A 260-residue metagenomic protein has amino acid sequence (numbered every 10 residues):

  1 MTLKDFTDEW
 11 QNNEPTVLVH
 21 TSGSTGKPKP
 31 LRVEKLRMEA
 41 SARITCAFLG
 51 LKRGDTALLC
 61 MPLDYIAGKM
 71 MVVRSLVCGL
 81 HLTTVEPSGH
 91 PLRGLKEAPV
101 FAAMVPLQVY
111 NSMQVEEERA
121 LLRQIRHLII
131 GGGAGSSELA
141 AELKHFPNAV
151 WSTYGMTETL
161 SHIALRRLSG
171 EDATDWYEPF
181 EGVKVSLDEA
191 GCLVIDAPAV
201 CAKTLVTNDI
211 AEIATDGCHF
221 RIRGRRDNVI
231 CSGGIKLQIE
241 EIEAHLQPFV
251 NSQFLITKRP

Functional and structural regions predicted by a protein language model:
L3-H20, R53-T56: Conserved pre-ATP/AMP-binding loop-to-beta segment of ANL
T16-R43, G50-K52: Conserved AMP-binding A3 loop
T21-S24, A57, V72, A102-A103 (+2 more regions): Conserved S/T- and glycine-rich ATP-binding loop of Class I adenylate-forming
S24, G132, G155, D209 (+1 more regions): Active-site glycine-centered loops adjacent to acidic/histidine catalytic or metal-binding residues that shape
V33-A40, T56-N111: AMP-binding/adenylate-forming
V115-G170: Gly/Ser/Thr-rich phosphate-binding loop
N148-A190, A197-T204: Conserved ATP-binding loop and adjacent catalytic segment of the adenylate-forming AMP-binding
N208-P260: AMP-binding/adenylate-forming catalytic core of the ANL superfamily
